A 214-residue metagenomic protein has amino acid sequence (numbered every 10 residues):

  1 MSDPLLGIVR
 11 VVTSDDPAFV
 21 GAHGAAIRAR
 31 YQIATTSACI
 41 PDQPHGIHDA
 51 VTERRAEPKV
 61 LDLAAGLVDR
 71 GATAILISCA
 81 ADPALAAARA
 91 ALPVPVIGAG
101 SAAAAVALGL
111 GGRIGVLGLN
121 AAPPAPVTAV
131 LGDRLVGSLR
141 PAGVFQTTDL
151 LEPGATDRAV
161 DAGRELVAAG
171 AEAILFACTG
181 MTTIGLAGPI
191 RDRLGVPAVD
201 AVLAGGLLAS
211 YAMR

Functional and structural regions predicted by a protein language model:
M1-R55, G115-G154: N-terminal glycine-rich anion-binding loop in soluble enzyme alpha/beta folds
L6-V11, T73-L76, G115, E172-A177: Short glycine-rich or small-residue beta-strand-to-loop segments that form or flank ligand, phosphate, metal/Fe-S
S37-A38, L76-I77, V96-A99, L175-F176 (+1 more regions): General beta-strand structural signal in soluble alpha/beta enzymes
D49-G66, P153-A162: Glycine-rich, highly charged phosphate/nucleotide-binding loops
R54, P58-A87, A91, C178-I184: Beta-alpha junction/loop-to-helix N-cap segments that form part of ligand/metal-binding clefts
L67, A72-T73, G111, A171 (+1 more regions): Short, high-confidence coil segments that cap the C-terminus of an alpha-helix and link into the following beta-strand
I77, D82-A84, A162, V167-L194 (+1 more regions): Hydrophobic alpha-helical
R89-L110, I190-A209: Short, acidic/small-residue loops that bind anionic groups at enzyme active sites
